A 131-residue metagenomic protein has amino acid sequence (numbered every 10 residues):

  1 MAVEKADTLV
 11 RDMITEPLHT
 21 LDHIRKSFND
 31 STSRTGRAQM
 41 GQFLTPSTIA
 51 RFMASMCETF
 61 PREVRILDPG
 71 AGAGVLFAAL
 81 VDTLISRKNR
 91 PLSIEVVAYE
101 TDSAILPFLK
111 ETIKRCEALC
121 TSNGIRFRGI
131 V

Functional and structural regions predicted by a protein language model:
M1-F60: S-adenosyl-L-methionine
T45-V131: Conserved S-adenosyl-L-methionine
